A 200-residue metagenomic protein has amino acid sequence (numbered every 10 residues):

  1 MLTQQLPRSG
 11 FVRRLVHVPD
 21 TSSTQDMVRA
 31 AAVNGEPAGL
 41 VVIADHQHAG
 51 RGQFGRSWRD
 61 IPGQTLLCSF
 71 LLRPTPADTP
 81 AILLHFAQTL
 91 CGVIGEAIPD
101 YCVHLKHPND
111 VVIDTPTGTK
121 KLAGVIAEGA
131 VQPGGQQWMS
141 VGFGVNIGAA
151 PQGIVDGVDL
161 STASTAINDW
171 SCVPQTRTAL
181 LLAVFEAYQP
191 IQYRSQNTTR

Functional and structural regions predicted by a protein language model:
M1-C102, T117-K121: N-terminal lobe of the biotin/lipoate ligase/transferase fold
G10-F11, T75-V103, I113-R200: Long, positively charged amphipathic alpha-helical accessory segments at protein N-termini or as interdomain linkers
K106: Gly/Ser-rich oxyanion-binding loop with an adjacent helix/lid that shapes the negatively charged ligand pocket
